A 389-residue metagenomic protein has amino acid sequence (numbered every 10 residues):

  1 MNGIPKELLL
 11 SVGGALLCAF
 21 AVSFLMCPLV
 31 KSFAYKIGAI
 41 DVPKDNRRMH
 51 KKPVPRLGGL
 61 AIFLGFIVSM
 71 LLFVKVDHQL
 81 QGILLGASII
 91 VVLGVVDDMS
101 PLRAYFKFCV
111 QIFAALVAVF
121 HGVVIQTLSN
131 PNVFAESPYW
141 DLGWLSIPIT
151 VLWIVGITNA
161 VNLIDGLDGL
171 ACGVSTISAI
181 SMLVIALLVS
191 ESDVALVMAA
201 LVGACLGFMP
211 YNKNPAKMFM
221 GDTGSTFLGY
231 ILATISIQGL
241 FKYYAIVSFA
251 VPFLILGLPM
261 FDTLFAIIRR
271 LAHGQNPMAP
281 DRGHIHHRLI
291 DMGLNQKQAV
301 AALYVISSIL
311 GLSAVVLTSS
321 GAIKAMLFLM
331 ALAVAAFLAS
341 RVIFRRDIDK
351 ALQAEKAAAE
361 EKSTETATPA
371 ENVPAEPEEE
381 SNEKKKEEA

Functional and structural regions predicted by a protein language model:
N2-K36, L64-V92, A171-E379, E383 (+1 more regions): Alpha-helical transmembrane segments
N2-P5, I125-Y139, K242: Membrane-interface helix termini and inter-helical loops of multi-pass transporters
P43-P55: Juxtamembrane helix-capping/reentrant segments at transmembrane boundaries
K51-V54, V133-I147: Short aromatic-rich membrane-water interface segments that cap or initiate transmembrane helices in multi-pass membrane
V68-Q79, V96-L102, V119-A135: Transmembrane alpha-helix boundary signature
V92-V95, L116-V124, W144, N159: Mid-bilayer segments of alpha-helical transmembrane spans in multi-pass integral membrane proteins that mediate
